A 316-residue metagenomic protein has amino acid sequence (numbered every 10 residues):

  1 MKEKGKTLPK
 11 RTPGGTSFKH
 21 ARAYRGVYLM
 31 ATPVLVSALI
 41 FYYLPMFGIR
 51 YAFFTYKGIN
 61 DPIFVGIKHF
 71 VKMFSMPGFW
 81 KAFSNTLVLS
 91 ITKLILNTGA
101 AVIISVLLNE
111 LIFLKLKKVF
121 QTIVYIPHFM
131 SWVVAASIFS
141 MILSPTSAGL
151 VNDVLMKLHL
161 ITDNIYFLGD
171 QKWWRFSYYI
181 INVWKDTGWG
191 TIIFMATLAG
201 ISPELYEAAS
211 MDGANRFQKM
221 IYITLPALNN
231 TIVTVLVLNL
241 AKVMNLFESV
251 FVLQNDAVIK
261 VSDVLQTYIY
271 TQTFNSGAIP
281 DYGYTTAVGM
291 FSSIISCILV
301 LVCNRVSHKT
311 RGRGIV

Functional and structural regions predicted by a protein language model:
M1-A21: Short, Lys/Arg-rich, polar N-terminal cytosolic tail immediately upstream of the first transmembrane signal-anchor
K19, A23-V316: A structural signal for multi-pass alpha-helical bundles of membrane permease subunits that mediate small-molecule
